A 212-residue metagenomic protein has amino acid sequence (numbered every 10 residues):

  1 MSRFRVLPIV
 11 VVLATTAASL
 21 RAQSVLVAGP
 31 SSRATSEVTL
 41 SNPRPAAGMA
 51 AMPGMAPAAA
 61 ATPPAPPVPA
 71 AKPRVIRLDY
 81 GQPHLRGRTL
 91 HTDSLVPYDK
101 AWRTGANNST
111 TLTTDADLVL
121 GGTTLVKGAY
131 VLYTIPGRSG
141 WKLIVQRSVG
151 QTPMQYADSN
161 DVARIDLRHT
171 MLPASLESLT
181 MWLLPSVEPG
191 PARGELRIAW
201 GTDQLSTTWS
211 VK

Functional and structural regions predicted by a protein language model:
M1-P8: Bacterial N-terminal signal peptides that target proteins for export
P8-T16: Bacterial N-terminal signal peptides
R21-V96, K100, V149-K212: Primarily secretory-pathway and cell-envelope proteins
P97-Q155: Mid-length scaffold segments of soluble, non-membrane domains
